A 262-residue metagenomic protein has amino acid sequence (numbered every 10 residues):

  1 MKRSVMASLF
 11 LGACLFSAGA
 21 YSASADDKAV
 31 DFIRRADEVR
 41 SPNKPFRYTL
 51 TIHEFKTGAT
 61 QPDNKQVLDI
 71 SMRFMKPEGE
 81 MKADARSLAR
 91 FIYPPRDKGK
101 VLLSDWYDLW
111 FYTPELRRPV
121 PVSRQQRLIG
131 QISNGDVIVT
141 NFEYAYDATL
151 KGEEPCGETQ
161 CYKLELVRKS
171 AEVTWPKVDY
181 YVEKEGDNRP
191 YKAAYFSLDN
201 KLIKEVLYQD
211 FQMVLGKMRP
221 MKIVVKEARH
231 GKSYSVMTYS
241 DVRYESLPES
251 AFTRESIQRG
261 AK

Functional and structural regions predicted by a protein language model:
M1-L9: Bacterial N-terminal signal peptides that target proteins for export
S8-S17: Bacterial N-terminal signal peptides
A23-P45, I52, T60-N64, P95-P176 (+2 more regions): Flexible, processing/modification-adjacent segments and terminal tails in exported/periplasmic/extracellular proteins
A36-D37, D69-E78, Y208-M213: Extended lipid/amphipathic-ligand handling interfaces
D37-F46, E80-K82, M213-K217: Edge/loop elements at the starts and ends of beta-strands within beta-rich repeat scaffolds
Y48-K82: N-terminal, post-signal-peptide region of Sec/Tat-exported proteins
I70-L103: Functional cores of ribonucleases/endoribonucleases
D108, R118-V122, V137, T159-R254: Gly/Pro-enriched, hydrophobic low-complexity segments that function as extracytoplasmic propeptides/linkers
